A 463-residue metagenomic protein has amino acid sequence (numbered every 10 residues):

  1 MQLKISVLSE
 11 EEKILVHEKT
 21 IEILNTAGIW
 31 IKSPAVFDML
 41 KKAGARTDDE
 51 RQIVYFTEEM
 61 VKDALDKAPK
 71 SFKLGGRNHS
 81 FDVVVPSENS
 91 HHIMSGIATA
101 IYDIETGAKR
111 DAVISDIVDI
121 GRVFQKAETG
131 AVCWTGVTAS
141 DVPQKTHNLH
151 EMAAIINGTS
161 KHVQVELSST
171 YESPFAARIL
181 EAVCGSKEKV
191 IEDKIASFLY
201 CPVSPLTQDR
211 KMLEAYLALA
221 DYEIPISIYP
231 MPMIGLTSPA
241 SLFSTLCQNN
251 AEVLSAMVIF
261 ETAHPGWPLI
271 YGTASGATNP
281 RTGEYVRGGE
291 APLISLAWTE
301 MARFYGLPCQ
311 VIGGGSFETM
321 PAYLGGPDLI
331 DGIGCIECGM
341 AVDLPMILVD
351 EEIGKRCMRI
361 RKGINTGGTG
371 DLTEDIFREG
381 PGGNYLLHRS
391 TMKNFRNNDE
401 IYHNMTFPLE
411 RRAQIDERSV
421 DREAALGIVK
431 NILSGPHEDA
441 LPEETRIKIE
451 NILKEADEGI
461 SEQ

Functional and structural regions predicted by a protein language model:
Q2-I5, R281-V286, G314-F317, C335-M346: Short beta-alpha connecting loops at secondary-structure transitions that line or flank enzyme active sites
L3-K19, A27, K32-M39, P345-Q463: Catalytic-core signal marking the mid-to-C-terminal active-site face
E11-V16, G28-K42, D48-E50, E88-I93 (+2 more regions): N-terminal glycine-rich anion-binding loops that anchor highly charged ligand groups
V16-K19, I23-W30, A43, A64-S71 (+14 more regions): Change "in soluble alpha/beta enzymes" to "in soluble alpha/beta proteins
W30-F37, E50-R51, A131, V190-E192 (+7 more regions): Flexible, glycine/charged-enriched surface loops at secondary-structure junctions
D38-A108: Glycine-rich, N-terminal phosphate-binding loop and its surrounding beta-alpha-beta segment
K41-D48, I195, M233, S275-N279 (+4 more regions): Short acidic (Asp/Glu) and glycine-rich catalytic loops that position anionic groups and cofactors
D111-L324, D328: Helix-rich catalytic cores of soluble enzyme domains
